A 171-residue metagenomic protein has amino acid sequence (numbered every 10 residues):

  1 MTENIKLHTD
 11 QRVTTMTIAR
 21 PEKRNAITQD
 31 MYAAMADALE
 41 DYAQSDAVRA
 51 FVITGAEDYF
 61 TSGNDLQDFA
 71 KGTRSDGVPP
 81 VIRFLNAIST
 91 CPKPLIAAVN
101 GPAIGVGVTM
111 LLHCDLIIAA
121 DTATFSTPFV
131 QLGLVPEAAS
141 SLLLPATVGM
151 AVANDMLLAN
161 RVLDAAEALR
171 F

Functional and structural regions predicted by a protein language model:
M1-A56, N86: Conserved CoA-thioester-binding segment of acyl-CoA-metabolizing enzymes
D10, S45, A56, G72 (+3 more regions): Structured helix-beta-strand junction loops
M16, R20, M35, I53 (+5 more regions): Terminal peptide-recognition signature
A26-Q29, S62, K71, Q131 (+2 more regions): Phosphate-coordinating loops and pocket residues in cytosolic domains that bind phosphorylated ligands
M31-A34, P80, M110: Hydrophobic alpha-helical membrane-association signature
E40, A47, G55-T90, A103 (+1 more regions): Glycine- (often His-adjacent) and acidic-residue-rich active-site loop that binds/positions the CoA thioester
S89-F171: Crotonase-fold acyl-CoA enzyme core
